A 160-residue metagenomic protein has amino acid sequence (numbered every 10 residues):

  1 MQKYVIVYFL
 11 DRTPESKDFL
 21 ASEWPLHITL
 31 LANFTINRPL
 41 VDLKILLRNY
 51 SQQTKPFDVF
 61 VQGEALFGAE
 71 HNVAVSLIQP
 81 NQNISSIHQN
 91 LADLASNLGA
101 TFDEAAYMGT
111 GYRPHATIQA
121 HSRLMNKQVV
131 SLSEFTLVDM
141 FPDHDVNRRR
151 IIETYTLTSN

Functional and structural regions predicted by a protein language model:
M1-F60, L66, I78-D139, D143 (+1 more regions): Basic, often amphipathic N-terminal segments
A69-H71: Structural motif corresponding to the early beta-alpha repeats
V75: Beta-strand acidic-aromatic groove motif in beta-rich domains, primarily in extracellular
V146-R148: A two-mode feature
